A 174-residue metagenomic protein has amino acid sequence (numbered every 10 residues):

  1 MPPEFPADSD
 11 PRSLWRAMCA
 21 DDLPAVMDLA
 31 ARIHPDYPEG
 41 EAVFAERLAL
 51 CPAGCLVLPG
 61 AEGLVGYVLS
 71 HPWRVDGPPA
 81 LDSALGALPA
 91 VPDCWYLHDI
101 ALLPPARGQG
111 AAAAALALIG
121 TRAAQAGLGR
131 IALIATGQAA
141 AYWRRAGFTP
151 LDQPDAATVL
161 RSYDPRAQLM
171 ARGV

Functional and structural regions predicted by a protein language model:
M1-L14, V174: Short, low-complexity, intrinsically disordered N-terminal peptides in bacterial proteins
R12-V26: A short beta-loop-alpha structural element at the N-terminal edge of CoA-dependent acyl/N-acetyltransferase catalytic
H34-V65, L69-A87: Active-site rim helix/loop that mediates acceptor-substrate recognition in acyltransferases
A53, D164-A171: Short hydrophobic/aromatic beta-strand or adjacent loop that forms the aromatic wall/cage of a ligand/substrate-binding
Y67-A101, R107, P154-R166: Conserved acyl-donor/pantetheine-binding loop and adjacent beta-alpha core of acyl/acetyltransferases and related
L102, G108-T121: Conserved acetyl-CoA-binding loop-helix of GNAT-fold acetyltransferases
L116, T121-A135: Conserved GNAT acetyl-CoA-binding A-motif
Q125, G137-Y163: Conserved active-site alpha-helix within GNAT-family acetyltransferase domains
